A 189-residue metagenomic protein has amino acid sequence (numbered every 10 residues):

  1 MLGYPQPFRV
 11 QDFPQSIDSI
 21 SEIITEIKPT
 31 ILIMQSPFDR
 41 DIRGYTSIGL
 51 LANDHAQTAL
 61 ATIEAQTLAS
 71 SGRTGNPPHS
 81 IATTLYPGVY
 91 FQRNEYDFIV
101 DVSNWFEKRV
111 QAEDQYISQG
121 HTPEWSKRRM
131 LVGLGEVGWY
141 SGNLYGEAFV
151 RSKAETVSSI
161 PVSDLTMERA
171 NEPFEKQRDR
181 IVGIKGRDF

Functional and structural regions predicted by a protein language model:
M1-Q6: Conserved nucleotide-sugar phosphate-binding/catalytic loop shared by glycosyltransferases and other
F8-D12: Acidic-and-aromatic substrate-binding clefts and catalytic sites of carbohydrate-active enzymes
P14-F189: Metal-dependent de-N-acetylase/amidase catalytic core
